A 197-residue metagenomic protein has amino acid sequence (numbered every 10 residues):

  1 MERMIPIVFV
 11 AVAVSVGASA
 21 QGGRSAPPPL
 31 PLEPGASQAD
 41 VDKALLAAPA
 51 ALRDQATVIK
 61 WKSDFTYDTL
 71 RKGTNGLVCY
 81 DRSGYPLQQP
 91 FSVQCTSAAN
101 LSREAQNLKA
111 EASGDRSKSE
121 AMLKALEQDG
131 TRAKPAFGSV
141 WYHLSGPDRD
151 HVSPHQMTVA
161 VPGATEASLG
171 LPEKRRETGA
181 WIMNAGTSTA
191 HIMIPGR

Functional and structural regions predicted by a protein language model:
M1-M4: Positively charged n-region of N-terminal signal peptides that target proteins for export
I7-S15: Bacterial N-terminal signal peptides
V16-A20: Sec/Tat signal peptide C-region and signal peptidase I cleavage site
G23-R197: Primary mode marks residue(s) on the alpha4-beta5-alpha5 output face of response regulator receiver
